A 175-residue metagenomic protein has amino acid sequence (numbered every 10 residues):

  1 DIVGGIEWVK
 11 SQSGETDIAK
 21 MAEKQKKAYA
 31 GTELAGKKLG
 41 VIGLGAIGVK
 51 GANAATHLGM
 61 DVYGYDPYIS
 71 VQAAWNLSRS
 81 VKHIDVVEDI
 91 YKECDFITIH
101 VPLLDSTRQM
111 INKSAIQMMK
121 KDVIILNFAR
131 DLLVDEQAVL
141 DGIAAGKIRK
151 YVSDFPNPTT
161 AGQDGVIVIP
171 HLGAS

Functional and structural regions predicted by a protein language model:
D1-K38: Phosphate-binding beta-alpha-beta segment of Rossmann-like dinucleotide-binding domains, i.e., the NAD(P)
G36, P67-A161: Rossmann-like adenosine-cofactor binding region
L44-G45: Glycine-rich Rossmann-fold phosphate-binding loop(s) that bind the pyrophosphate of adenine dinucleotide cofactors
G48-V49: N-terminal Rossmann-fold NAD(P) dinucleotide-binding loop
A54-A55, M119: Aromatic pocket-lining residues of Rossmann-like dinucleotide-binding sites
H57-D61: Residues at the starts of beta-strands that form the adenosine-phosphate
G64: Conserved SAM-binding motif I beta-strand of class I
A161-S175: Adenosine-phosphate binding glycine-rich loop
